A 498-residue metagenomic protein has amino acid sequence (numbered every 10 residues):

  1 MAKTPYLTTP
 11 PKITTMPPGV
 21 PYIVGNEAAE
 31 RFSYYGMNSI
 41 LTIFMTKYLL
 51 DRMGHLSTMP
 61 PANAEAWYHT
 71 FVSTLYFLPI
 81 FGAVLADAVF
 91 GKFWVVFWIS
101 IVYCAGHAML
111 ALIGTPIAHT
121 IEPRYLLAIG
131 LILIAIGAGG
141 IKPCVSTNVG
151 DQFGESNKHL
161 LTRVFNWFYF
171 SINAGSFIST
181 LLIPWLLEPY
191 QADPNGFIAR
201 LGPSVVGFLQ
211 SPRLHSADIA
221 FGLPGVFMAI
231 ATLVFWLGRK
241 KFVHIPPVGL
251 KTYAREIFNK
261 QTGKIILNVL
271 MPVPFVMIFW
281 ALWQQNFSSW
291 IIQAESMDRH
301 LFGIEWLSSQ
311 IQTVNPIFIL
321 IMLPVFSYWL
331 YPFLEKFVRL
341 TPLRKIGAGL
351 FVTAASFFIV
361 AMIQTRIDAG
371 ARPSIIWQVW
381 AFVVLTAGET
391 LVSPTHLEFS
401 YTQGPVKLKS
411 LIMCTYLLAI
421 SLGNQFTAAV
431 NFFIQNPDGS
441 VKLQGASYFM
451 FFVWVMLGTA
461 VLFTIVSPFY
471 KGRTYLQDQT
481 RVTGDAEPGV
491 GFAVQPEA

Functional and structural regions predicted by a protein language model:
M1-G25, E155-T162, N166, S171 (+8 more regions): Intracellular loop-helix junctions on the cytosolic face of multi-pass helical membrane proteins
T14-S73, M271, W280-Q293: Helix-loop boundary and gating motifs at the non-cytosolic
S39, F77-V84, A111-L112, A174-P189 (+2 more regions): A gly/Pro-rich, aromatic-decorated transmembrane alpha-helix motif that marks the paired, flexible gating helices
M45-T46, L85-V89, I117, L182-Q191 (+3 more regions): Interfacial helix-cap and linker-helix signal at transmembrane-aqueous boundaries of multi-pass secondary transporters
A66-D87, A174-S179, T313-Y328, L422-Q425: Central cavity-lining transmembrane alpha-helices of secondary-active solute carriers, predominantly the Major
P79-V102, A108: Conserved MFS/SLC helix-loop-helix module at the cytosolic interface between two early adjacent transmembrane helices
V96-Y125, A348-G370: C-terminal ends and interior cores of transmembrane alpha-helices in multi-pass membrane transporters/permeases
P316, Y328-D478: C-terminal transmembrane bundle
